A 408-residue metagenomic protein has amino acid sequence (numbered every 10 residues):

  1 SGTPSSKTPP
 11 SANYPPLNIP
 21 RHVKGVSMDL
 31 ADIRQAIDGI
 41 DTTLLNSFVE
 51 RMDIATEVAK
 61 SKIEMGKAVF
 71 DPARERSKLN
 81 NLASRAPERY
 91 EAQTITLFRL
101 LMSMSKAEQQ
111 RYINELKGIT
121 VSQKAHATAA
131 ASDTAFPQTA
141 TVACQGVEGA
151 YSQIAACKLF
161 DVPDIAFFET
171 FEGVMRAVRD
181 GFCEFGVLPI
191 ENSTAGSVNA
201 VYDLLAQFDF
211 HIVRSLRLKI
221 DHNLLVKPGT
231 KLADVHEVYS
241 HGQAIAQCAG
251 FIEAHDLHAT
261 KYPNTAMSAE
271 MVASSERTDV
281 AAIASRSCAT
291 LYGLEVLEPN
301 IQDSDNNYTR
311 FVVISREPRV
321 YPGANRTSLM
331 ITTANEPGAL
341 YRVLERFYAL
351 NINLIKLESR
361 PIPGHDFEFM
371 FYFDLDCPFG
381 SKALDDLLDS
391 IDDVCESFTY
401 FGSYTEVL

Functional and structural regions predicted by a protein language model:
S1-S27: N-terminal amphipathic/basic-hydrophobic helices that include classical n-h-c signal peptides and signal-anchor
I19-L408: Domain-level signature for soluble enzymes in the chorismate/prephenate branch of the shikimate pathway
